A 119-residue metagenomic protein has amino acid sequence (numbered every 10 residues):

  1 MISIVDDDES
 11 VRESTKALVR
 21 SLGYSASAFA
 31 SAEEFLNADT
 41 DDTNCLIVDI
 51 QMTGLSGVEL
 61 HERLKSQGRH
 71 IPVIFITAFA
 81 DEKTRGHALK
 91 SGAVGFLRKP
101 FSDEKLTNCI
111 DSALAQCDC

Functional and structural regions predicted by a protein language model:
A30-S31, S56-L60: Acidic catalytic/metal-coordinating carboxylates
D42-V48: Active-site beta3 strand of CheY-like receiver
M52, A88: Receiver (REC) domain active-site loop signature in two-component systems and cognate sites in sensor histidine kinases
T53, D81: The feature encodes the CheY-like receiver
V58-R69: Short amphipathic alpha-helix used as the core "switch/output" element in two-component signaling
K83, F101-I110, D118: C-terminal output helix
